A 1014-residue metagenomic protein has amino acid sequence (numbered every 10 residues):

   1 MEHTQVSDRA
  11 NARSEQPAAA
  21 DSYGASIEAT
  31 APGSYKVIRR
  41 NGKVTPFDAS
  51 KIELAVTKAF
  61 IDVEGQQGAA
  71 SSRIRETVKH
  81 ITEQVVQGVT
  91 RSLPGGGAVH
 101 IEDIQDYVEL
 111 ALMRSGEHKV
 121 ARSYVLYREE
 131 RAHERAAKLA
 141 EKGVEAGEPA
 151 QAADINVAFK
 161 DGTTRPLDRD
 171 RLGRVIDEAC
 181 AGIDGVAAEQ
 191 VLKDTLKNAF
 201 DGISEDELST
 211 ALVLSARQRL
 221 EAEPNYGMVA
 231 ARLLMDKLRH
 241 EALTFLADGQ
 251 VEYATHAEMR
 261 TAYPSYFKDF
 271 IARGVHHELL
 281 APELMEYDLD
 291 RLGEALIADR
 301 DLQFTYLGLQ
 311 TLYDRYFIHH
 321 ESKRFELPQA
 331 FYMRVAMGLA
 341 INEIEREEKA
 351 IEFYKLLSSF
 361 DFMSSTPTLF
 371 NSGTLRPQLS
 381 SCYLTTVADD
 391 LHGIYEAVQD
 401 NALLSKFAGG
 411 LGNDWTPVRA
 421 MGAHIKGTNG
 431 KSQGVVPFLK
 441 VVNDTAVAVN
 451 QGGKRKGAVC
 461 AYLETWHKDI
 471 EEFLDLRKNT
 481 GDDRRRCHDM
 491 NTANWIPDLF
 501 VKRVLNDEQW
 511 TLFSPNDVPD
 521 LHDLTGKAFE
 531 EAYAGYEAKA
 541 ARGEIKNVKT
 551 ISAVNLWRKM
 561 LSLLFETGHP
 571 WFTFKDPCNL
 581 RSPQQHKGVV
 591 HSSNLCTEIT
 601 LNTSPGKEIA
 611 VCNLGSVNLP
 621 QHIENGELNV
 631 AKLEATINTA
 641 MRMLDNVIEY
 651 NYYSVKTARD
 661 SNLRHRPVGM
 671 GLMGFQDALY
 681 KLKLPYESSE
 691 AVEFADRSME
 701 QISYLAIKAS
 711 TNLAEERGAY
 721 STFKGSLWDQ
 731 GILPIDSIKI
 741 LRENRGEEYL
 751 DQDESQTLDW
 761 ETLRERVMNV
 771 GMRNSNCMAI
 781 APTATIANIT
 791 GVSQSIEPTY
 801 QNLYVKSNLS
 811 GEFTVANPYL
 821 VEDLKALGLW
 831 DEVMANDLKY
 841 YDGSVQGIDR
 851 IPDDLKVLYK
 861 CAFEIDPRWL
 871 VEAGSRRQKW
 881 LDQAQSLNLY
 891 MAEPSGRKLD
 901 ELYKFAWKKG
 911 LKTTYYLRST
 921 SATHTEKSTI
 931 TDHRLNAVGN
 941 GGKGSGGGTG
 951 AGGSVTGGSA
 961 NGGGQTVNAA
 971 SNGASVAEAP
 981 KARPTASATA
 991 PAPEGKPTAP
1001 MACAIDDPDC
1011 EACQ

Functional and structural regions predicted by a protein language model:
M1-I27, A137-G147, S928-Q1014: Acidic, low-complexity intrinsically disordered tails
E2-K36, K43, A70-R165, R169 (+2 more regions): Core nucleic-acid recognition elements
H80-V85, Y107-M113, I203, Q218 (+7 more regions): Core structural elements
E117, S123-R131, G227-F267, I496-F500 (+11 more regions): Terminal amphipathic helices with adjacent charged low-complexity linkers/tails
A281-T311, T600-T603, L644-E649, A719 (+2 more regions): Catalytic alpha/beta core of large soluble enzyme barrels
I318-H319, F331, V335-A350, Y354-Q378 (+9 more regions): Function-dense linear segments that define catalytic or interfacial modules in macromolecule-processing proteins
D475, R484, H488-M560, L564-T567: Polar, glycine-rich mid-to-C-terminal structural blocks that act as macromolecule-binding/assembly scaffolds
T636-R659, L663, P685-T783, D853-K856 (+2 more regions): Internal maturation/activation junctions in enzymes
